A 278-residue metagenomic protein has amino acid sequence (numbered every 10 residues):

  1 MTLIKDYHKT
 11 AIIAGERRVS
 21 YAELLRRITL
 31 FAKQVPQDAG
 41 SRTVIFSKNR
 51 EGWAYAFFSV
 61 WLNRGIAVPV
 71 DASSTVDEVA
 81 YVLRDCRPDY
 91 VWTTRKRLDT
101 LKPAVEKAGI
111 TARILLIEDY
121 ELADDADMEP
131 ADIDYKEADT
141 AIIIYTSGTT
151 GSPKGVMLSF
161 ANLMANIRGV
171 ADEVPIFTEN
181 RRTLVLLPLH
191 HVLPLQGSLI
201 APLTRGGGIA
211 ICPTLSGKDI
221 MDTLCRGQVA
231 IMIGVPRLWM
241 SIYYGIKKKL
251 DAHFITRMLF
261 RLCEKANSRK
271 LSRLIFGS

Functional and structural regions predicted by a protein language model:
M1-S20: AMP-dependent adenylate-forming
R17, A32-S74: Conserved AMP-binding/adenylate-forming
S20-A22, A141-I167: Conserved AMP-binding A3 loop
K33, A72-L101, N166-L184, S216-A230: Conserved ATP-dependent adenylate/AMP-binding module captured primarily in the ANL superfamily
S47-F58, S73-V76, L187-T204, L215: Conserved coil-to-alpha-helix start sites within the AMP-binding
K96-E137, I246-S278: ANL superfamily adenylate-forming
D127-Y145, S152, I176-R182: Conserved pre-ATP/AMP-binding loop-to-beta segment of ANL
M164-R182, L189-F276: Conserved AMP-binding/adenylation subdomain of ANL enzymes
